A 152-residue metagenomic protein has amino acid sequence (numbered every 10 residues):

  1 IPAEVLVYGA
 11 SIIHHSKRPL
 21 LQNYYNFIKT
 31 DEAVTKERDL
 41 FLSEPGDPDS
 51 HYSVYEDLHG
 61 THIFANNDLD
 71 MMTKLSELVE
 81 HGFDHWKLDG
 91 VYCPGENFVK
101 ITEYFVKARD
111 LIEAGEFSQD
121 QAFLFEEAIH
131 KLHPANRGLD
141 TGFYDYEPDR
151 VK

Functional and structural regions predicted by a protein language model:
I1-K152: Active-site pocket-lining/capping segments in soluble small-molecule metabolic enzymes
